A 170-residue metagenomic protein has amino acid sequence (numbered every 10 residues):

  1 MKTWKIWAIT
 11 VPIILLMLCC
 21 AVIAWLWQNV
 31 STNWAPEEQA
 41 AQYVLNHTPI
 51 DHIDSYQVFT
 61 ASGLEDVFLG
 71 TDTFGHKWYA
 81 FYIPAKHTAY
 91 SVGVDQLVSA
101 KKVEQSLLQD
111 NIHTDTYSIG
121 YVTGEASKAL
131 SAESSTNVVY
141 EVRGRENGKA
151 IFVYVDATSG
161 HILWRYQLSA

Functional and structural regions predicted by a protein language model:
M1-K5: Positively charged n-region of N-terminal signal peptides that target proteins for export
I6-W25: Hydrophobic membrane-insertion alpha-helices, especially the h-region of bacterial N-terminal signal peptides
W25-N29, D51-D54: Membrane-targeting alpha-helical segments
V30-N46: Alpha-helical transmembrane signal-anchor/signal-peptide segments
V44, A61-A89, K101-A170: Conserved histidines in hydrophobic membrane contexts and catalytic metal-binding motifs
I53-Y56, Y140: Short, recurring structural edge motifs at helix starts
Y90-D95: Second-shell loop/turn segments in exported
